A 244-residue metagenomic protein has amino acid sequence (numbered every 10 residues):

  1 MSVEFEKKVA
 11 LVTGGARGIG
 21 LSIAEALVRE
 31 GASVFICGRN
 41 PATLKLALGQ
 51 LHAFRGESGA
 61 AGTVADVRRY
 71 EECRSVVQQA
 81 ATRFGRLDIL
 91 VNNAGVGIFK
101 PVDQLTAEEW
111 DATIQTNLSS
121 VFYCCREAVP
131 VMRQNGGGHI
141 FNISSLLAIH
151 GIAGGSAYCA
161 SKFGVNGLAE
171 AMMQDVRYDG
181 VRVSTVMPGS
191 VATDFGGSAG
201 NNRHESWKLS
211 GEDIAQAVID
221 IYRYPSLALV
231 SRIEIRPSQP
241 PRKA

Functional and structural regions predicted by a protein language model:
V9, A16-G18: Conserved glycine-rich cofactor-binding loop
E30-L46: Conserved glycine-rich Rossmann-like NAD(P)H-binding loop of the short-chain dehydrogenase/reductase
P41-T43, V64-V76, A107: The beta1-alpha1 cofactor-binding region of Rossmann-like NAD(H)/NADP(H)-dependent oxidoreductases
P101-V102, E109-I114: Substrate-binding pocket helix/loop in short-chain dehydrogenase/reductase
C125, S161: Active-site helix of classical SDR
S145: Residue(s) in the substrate-gating loop at a strand-loop-helix junction that position the organic substrate next
Y178-V181, T185-V186, T193, N201-K243: C-terminal helical subdomain
